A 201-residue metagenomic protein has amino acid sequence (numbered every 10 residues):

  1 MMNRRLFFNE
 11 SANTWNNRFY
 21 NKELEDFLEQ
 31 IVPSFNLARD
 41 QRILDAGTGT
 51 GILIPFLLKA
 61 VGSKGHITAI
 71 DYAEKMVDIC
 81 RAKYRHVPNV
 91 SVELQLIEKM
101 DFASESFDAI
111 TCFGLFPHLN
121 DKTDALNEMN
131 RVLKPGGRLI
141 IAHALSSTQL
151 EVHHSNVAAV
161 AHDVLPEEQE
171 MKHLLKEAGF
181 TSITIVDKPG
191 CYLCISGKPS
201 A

Functional and structural regions predicted by a protein language model:
M1-A38, I52-F56, M76-I79, K83 (+2 more regions): Conserved class I S-adenosyl-L-methionine
L44, T50-K99: Class I SAM-dependent methyltransferase SAM/SAH-binding core
S63-K64, L133-R138: Short glycine-dipeptide loop
T111: A conserved beta-strand element that flanks and buttresses the S-adenosyl-L-methionine
T123-P135: A short glycine-rich, Lys/Arg-flanked "PGG" loop and its adjoining helix->strand segment in the class I
I140-D163: Conserved class I S-adenosyl-L-methionine
D163-A178: Short alpha-helix
G179-T181, D187-A201: Core SAM-dependent methyltransferase catalytic element
